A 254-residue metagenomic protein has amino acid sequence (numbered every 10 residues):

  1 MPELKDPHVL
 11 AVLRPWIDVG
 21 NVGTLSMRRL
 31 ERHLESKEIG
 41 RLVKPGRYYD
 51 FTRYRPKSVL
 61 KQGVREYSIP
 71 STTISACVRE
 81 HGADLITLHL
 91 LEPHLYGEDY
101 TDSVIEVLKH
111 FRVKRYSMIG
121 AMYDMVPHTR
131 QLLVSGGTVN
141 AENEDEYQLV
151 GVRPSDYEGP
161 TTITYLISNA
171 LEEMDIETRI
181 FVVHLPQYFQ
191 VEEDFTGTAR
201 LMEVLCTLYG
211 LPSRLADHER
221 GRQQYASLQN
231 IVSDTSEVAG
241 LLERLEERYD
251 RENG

Functional and structural regions predicted by a protein language model:
M1-L90: N-terminal short beta-loop-beta anion/metal-coordinating cradle
A11, I86-L88, S117, E177-V182: Hydrophobic/aromatic beta-strand patches that form the interior of the parallel beta-sheet core in alpha/beta enzyme
L13-I17, L88-G97, V150-E158, Y188-E192: Flexible, glycine/proline-enriched loop segments at strand-loop-helix junctions that form or flank small-ligand binding
V19-G23, M27, G97, T101 (+6 more regions): Generic structural signal for well-ordered, non-membrane alpha-helical segments in soluble metabolic enzymes
R32-S36, K109, E172-I176, P186 (+2 more regions): Generic secondary-structure signature for well-ordered alpha-helical cores
A83, L91-V139: Internal, conserved structured core segments that host functional sites
D124-T207: Catalytic cores of processing enzymes, dominated by hydrolases/peptidases, characterized by acidic/His-rich
F189-G254: A conserved C-terminal secondary-structure "cap"
